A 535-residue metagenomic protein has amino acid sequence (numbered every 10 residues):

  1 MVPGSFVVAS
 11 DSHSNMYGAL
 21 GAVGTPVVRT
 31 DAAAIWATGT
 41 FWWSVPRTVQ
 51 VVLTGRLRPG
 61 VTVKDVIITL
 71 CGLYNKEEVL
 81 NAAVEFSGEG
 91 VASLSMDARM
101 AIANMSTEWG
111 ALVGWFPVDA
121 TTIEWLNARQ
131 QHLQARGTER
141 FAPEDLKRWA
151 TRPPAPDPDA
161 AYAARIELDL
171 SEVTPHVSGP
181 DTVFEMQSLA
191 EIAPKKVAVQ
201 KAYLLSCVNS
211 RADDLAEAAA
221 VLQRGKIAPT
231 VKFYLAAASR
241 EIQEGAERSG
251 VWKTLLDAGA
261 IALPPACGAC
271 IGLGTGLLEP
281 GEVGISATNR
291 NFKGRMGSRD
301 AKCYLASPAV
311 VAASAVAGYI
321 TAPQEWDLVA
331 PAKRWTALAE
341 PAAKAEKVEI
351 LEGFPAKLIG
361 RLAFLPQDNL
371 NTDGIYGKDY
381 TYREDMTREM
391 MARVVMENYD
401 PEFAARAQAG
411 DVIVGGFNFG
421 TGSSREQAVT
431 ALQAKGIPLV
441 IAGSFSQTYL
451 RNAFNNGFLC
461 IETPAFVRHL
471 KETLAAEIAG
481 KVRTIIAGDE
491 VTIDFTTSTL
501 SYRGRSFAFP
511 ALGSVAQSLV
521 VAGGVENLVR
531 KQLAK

Functional and structural regions predicted by a protein language model:
M1-K535: Fe-S-dependent hydro-lyases/dehydratases of central metabolism
